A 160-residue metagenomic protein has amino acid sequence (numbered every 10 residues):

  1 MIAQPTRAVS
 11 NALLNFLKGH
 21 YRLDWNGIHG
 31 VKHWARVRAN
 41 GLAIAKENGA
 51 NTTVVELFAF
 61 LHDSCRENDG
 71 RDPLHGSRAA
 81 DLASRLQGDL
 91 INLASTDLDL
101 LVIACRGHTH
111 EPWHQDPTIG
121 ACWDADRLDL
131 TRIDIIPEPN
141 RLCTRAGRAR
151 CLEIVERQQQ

Functional and structural regions predicted by a protein language model:
M1-A8, A12, R22-A50, L61 (+2 more regions): Divalent metal-dependent phosphate-bond-processing catalytic cores, especially two-metal-ion Mg2+/Mn2+ enzymes that act
G27, D69-P73, I91: Short gly/ser-rich anion-binding loops that grip negatively charged ligand groups
V31, A35-R38, E56, S95-R106: Short, well-structured alpha-helical segments
V37-G41, L74-D89: An active-site-proximal "capping" alpha-helix that borders the catalytic cofactor pocket
A50-N51, I91-L98: Short, flexible active-site-proximal loops enriched in glycine and acidic residues
T52-G70, H75, A79, V102-T109 (+1 more regions): His-Asp-centered metal-binding catalytic motifs of divalent-metal-dependent phosphohydrolases/nucleases
